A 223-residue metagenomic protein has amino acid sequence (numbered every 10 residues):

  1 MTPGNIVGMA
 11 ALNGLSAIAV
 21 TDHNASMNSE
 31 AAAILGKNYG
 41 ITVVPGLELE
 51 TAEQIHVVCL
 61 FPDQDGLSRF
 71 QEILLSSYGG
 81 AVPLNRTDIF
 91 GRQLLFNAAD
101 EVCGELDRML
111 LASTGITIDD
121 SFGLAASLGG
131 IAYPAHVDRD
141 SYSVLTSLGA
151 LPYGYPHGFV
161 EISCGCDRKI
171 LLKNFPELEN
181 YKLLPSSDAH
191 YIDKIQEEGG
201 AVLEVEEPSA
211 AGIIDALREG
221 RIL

Functional and structural regions predicted by a protein language model:
M1, H23, A112: Short, conserved micro-motifs enriched in small and acidic residues
M1-L15, S26-R69, G123, L128-I131 (+1 more regions): Charged catalytic cores and adjacent phosphate/nucleic-acid-binding surfaces used for phosphate/nucleic-acid chemistry
A19-T21: Ser/Thr-glycine-rich phosphate-binding loops at phosphate-binding pockets of nucleotides, nucleotide cofactors
P62-L106, A150: Active-site gating loops and adjacent loop-to-helix segments of metal-dependent hydrolytic enzymes
G91-S127: Alpha-helix-centered segments that form part of catalytic cores
